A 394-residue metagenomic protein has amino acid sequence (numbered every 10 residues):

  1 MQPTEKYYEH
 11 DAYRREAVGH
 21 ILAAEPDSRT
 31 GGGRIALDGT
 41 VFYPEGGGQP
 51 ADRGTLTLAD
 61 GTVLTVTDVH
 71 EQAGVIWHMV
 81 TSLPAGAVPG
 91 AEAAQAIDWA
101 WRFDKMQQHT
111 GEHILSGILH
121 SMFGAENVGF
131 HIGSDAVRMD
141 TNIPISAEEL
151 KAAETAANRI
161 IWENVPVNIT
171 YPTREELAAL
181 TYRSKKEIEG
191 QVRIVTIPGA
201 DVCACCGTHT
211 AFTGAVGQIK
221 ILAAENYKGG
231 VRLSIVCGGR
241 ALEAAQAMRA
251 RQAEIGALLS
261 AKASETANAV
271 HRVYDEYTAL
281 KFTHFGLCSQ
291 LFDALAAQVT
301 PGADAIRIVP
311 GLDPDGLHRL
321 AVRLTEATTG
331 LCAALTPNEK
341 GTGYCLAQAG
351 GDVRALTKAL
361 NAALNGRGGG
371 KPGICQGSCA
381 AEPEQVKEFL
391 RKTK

Functional and structural regions predicted by a protein language model:
M1-K394: A glycine- and charged-residue-rich anion-binding loop/surface
